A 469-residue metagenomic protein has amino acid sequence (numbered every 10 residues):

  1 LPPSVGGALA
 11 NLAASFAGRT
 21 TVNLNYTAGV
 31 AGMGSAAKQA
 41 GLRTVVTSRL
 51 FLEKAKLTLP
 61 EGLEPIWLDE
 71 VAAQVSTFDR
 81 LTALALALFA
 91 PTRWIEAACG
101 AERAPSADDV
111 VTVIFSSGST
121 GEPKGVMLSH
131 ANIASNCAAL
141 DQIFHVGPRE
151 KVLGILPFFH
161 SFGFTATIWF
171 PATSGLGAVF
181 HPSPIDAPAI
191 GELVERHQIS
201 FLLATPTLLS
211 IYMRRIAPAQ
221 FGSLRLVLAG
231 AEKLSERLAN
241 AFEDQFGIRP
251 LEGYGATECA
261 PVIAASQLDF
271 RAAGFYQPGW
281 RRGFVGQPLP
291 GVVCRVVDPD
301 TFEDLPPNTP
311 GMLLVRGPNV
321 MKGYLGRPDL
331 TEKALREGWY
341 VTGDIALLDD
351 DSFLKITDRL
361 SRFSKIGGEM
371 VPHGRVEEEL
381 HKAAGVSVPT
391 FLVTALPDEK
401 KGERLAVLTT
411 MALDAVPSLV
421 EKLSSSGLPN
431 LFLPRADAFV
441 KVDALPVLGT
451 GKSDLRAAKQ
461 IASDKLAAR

Functional and structural regions predicted by a protein language model:
L1-A28, I155-P157, M370: Conserved AMP-binding/adenylate-forming
F16-A87, M411-A415: Structural core segment of the AMP-binding/adenylate-forming
V45, L202, G317, K322-G323 (+3 more regions): AMP-binding/adenylate-forming catalytic core of the ANL superfamily
P65-F115, E122, H145-K151: Conserved pre-ATP/AMP-binding loop-to-beta segment of ANL
L68-D69, E403, L428-S453: AMP-binding/adenylate-forming catalytic domain of the ANL superfamily
R80-L84, L88-F89, I199-A204, M213-W280 (+1 more regions): Gly/Ser/Thr-rich phosphate-binding loop
A134-K151, F159-S200, R215: Conserved AMP-binding/adenylation subdomain of ANL enzymes
R271, F284-G291, T301-K333, E369-V371: Conserved ATP/PPi-binding loop(s) of AMP-dependent carboxylate-activating enzymes
